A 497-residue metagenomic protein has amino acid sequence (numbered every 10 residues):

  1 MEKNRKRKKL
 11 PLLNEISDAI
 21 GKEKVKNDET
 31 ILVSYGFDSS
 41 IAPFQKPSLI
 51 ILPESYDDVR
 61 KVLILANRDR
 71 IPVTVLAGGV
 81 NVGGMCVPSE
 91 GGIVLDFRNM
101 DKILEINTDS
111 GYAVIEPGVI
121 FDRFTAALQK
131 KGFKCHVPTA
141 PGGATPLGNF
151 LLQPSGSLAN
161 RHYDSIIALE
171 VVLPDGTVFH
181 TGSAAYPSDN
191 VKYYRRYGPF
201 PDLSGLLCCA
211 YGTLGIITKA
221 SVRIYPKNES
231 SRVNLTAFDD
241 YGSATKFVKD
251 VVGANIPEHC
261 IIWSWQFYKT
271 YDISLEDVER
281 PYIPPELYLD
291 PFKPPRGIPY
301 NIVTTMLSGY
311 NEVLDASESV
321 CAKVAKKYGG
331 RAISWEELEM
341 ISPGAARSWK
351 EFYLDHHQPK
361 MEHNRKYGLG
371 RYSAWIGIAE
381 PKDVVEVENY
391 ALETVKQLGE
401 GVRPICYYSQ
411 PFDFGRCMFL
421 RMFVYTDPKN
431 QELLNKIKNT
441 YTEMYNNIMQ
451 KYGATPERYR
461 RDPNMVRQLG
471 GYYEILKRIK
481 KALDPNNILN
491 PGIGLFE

Functional and structural regions predicted by a protein language model:
M1-I64, V80-G111, N149-Q153, S348-L369 (+1 more regions): N-terminal flexible segment immediately upstream of the FAD-binding catalytic core in FAD-dependent oxidoreductases
I16, A66, F247-V252, L314-Y328 (+2 more regions): Short amphipathic alpha-helices in soluble, non-transmembrane regions that often serve as interface/regulatory elements
V25-E29, L52-P53, V73-A77, L95-F97 (+10 more regions): General beta-strand structural signal in soluble alpha/beta enzymes
S40-I41, Q45, L49, I71 (+4 more regions): Conserved glycine-rich FAD pyrophosphate-binding loop
Y56, D240-G242, L307-L314, E380-V384 (+1 more regions): Helix N-cap motif at beta-to-alpha junctions
I103-I106, I115-G253: FAD-binding subdomain of flavoenzyme oxidoreductases
A237-D240, P294-I333: A conserved active-site cap/scaffold subdomain adjacent to cofactor or substrate pockets
A244-W263, F267-P285, V384-G399, K438-Y441: Short amphipathic alpha-helix segments
